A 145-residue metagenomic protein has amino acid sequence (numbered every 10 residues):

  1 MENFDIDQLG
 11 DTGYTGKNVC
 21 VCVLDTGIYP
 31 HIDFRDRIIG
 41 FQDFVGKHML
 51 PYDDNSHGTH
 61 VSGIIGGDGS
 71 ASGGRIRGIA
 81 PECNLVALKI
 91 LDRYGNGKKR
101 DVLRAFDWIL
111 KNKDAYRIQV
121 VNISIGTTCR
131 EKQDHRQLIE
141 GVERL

Functional and structural regions predicted by a protein language model:
M1-D11: Autoinhibitory propeptides
M1-N3, D68, R104-F106: Short, well-ordered amphipathic alpha-helical segments that serve as non-catalytic structural scaffolds within diverse
G10-C22, G27-G40, H48-R100, Y116-Q119: Subtilisin-like serine protease catalytic core
I90-L145: Substrate-binding/access-modulating region of protease and related hydrolase catalytic domains
